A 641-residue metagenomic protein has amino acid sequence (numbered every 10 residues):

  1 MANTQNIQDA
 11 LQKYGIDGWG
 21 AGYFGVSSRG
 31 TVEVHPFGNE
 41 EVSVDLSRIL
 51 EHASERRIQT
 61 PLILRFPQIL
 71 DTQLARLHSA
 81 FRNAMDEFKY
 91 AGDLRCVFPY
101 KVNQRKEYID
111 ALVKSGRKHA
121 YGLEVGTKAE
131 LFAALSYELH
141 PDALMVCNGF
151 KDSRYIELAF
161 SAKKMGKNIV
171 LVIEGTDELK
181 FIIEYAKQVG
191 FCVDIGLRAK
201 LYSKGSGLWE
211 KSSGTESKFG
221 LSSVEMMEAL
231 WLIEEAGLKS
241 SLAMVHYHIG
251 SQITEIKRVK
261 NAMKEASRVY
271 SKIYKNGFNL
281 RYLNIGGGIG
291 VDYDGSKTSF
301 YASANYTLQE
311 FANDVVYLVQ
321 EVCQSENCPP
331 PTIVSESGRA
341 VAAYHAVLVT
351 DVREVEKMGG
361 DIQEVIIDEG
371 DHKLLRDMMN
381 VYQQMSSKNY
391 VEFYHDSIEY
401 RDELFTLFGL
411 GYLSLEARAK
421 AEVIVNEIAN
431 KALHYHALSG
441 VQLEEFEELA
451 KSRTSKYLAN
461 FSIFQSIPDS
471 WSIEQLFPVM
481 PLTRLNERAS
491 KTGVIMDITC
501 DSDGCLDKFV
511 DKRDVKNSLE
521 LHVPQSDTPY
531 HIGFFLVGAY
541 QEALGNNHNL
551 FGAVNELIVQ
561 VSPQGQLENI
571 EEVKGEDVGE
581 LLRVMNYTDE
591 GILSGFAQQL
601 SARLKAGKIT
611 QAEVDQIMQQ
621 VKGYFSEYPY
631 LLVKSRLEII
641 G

Functional and structural regions predicted by a protein language model:
M1-Q59, Q560, E568, G579-L581 (+1 more regions): Conserved, well-structured core domains of diverse proteins
S27-Q104: Low-complexity, highly charged intrinsically disordered N-terminal segments that act as targeting/localization
T31, N39, I69, N103-R105 (+15 more regions): Short, glycine-/Ser/Thr-/acidic-enriched flexible segments
K89-N284, V291, N305-E310, L318 (+1 more regions): Active-site-proximal beta-alpha core segment in soluble small-molecule metabolic enzymes
P99, G126, N148, E174 (+12 more regions): Generic beta-strand/beta-sheet core signal
K106-Y108, A133-A134, I156, F181-I182 (+7 more regions): Short helix/loop capping segments that flank catalytic or ligand/cofactor-binding pockets
I253-N261, D292-E310, A340-E354: Short glycine/threonine-rich loop-to-helix capping motif typified by GTGT followed within a few residues by an Asp-Pro
D314, Q320-G641: Charged (often Lys/Glu-rich) extended helix/loop segments that serve as interaction or gating elements
